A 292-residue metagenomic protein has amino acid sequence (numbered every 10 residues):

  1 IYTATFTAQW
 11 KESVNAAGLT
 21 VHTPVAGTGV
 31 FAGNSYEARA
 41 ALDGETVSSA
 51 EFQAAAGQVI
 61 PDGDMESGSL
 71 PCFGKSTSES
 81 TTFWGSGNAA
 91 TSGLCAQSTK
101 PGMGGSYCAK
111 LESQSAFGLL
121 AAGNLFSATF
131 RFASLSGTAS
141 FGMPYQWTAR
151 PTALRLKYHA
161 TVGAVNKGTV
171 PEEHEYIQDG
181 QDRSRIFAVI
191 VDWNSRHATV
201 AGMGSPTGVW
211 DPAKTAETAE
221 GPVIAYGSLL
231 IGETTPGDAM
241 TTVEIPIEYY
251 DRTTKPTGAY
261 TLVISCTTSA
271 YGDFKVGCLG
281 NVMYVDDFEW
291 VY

Functional and structural regions predicted by a protein language model:
V25-N34: Surface-exposed, short loops/turns at beta-strand junctions within beta-sandwich domains
E37-A41, V263-S265: Extracellular recognition modules
S49-N88: Extracellular carbohydrate-recognition regions
T99-L120, N124: Short carbohydrate-recognition loop motifs
E112-A116, P144-Q146, K157-G163, V170-I177 (+1 more regions): Solvent-exposed strand-to-loop "edge" motifs in beta-rich extracellular domains
Q146-R155, A160, A164-N166, Q181 (+1 more regions): Extended extracellular/luminal ectodomain segments enriched in beta-structured repeat modules
S195-P256: Extracellular carbohydrate recognition and processing domains and analogous Trp-centered ligand-binding platforms
G237, T254-T257, S269-Y292: Extracellular carbohydrate recognition
